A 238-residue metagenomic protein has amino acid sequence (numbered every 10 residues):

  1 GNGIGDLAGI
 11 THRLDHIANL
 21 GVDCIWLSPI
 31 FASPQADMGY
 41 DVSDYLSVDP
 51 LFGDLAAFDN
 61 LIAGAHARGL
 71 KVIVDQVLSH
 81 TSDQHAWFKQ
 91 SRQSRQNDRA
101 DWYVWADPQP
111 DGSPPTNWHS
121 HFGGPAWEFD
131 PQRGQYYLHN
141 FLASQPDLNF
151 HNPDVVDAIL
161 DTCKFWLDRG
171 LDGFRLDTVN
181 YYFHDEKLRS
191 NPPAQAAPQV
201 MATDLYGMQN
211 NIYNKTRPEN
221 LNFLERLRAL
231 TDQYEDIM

Functional and structural regions predicted by a protein language model:
G1-K164, D168, Y181-M238: Acidic/aromatic-lined carbohydrate-recognition and catalytic surfaces of CAZymes acting on diverse glycans
I25, F174-L176: Hydrophobic residues within beta-strands of alpha/beta enzymes
R169-G173: A glycine-centered loop/beta-turn motif at secondary-structure junctions
